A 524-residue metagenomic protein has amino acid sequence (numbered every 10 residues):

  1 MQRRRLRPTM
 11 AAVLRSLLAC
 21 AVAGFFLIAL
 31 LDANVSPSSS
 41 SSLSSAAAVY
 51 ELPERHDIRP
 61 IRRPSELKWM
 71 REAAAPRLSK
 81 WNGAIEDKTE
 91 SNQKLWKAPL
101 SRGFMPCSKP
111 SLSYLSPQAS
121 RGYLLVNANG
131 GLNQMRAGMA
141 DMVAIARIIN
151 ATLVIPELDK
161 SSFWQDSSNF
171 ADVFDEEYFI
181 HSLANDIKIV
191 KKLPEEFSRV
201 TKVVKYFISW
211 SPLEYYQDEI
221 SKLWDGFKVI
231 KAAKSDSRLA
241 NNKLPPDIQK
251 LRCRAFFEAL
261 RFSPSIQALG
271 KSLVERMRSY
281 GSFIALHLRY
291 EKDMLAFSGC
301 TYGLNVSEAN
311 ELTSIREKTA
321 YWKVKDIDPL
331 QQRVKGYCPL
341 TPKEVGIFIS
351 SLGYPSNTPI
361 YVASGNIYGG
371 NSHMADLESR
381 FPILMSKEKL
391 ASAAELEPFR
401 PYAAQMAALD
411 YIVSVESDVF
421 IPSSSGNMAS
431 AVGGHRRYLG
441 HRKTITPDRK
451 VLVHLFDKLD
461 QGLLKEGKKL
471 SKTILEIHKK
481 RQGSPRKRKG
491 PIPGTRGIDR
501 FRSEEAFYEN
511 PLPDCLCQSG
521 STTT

Functional and structural regions predicted by a protein language model:
M1-T524: N-terminal targeting/anchoring "stem" of glycan-biosynthesis enzymes
